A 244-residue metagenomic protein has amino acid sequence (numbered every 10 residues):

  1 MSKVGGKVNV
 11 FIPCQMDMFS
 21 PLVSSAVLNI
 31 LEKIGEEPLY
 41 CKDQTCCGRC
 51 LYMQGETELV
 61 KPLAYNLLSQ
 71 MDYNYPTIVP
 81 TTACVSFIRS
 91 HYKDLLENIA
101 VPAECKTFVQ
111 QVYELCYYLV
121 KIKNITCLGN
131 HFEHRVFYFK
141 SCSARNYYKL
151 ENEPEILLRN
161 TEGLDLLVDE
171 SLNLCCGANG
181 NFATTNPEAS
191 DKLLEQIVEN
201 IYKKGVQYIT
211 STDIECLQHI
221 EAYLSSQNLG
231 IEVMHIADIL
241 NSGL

Functional and structural regions predicted by a protein language model:
M1-L244: Iron-sulfur cluster-binding electron-transfer modules in prokaryotic oxidoreductases
